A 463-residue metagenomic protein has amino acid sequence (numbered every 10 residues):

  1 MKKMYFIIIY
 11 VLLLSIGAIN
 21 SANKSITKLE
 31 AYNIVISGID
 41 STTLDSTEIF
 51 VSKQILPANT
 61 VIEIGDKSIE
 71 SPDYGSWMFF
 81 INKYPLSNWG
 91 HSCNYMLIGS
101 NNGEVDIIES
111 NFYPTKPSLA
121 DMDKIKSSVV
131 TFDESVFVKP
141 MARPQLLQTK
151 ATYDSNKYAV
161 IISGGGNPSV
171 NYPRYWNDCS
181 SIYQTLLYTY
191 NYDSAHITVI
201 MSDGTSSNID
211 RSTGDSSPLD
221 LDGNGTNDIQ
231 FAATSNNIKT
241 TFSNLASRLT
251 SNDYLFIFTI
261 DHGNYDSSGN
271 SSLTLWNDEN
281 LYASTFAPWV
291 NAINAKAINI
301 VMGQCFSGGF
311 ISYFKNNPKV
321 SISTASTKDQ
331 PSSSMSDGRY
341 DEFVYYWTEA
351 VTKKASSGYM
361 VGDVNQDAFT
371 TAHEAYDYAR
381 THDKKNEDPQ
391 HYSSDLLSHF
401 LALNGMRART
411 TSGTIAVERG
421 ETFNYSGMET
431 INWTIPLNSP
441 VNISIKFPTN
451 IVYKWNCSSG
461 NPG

Functional and structural regions predicted by a protein language model:
T47-L97: Exposed beta-strand-loop-beta-strand "reactive/processing" segments of non-cytosolic proteins
N94-P140: A short, surface-exposed interaction/processing loop segment used at functional sites
F137-N252: Boundary/activation segment at the start of structured domains
Y175, R211-I229, S271, M360-A372 (+4 more regions): Acidic, glycine-anchored loop motifs typical of Ca2+
S180, I298-S393: Active-site-proximal C-terminal subdomain of hydrolase catalytic domains
L186, Y425-I435: Aromatic/hydrophobic beta-strand junction motif of beta-rich domains
S216, L221-G223, A233, R248-T250 (+1 more regions): A short, glycine/acidic-enriched catalytic loop
G405-E429: Short, compositionally biased P/S/T/A/G/V-rich stretches that sit at domain boundaries
